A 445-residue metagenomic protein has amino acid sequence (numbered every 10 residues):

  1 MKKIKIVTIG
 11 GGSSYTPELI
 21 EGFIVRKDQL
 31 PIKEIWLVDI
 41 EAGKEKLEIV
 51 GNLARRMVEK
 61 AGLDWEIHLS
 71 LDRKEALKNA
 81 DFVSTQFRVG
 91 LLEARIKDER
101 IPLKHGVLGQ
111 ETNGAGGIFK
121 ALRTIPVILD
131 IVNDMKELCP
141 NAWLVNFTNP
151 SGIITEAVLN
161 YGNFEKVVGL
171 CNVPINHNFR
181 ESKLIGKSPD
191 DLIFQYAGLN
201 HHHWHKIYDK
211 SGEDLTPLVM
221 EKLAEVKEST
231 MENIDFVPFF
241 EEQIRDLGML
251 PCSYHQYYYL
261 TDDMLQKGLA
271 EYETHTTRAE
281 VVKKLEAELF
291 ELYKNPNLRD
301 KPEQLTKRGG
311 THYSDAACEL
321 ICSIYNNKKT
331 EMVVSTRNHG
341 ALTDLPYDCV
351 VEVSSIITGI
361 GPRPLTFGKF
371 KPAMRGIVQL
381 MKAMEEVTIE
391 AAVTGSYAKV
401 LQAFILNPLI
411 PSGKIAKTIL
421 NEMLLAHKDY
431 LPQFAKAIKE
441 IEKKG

Functional and structural regions predicted by a protein language model:
K5-V38: N-terminal Rossmann-like dinucleotide-binding module
G12, R88-L92, P150: Short glycine-rich anion-binding loops that position phosphate/pyrophosphate groups of nucleotides and phosphorylated
V25-G62: Glycine-rich phosphate-binding loop and adjoining beta1-alpha1-beta2 segment of Rossmann-like nucleotide-binding folds
E66-N79: Short acidic low-complexity segments
K78, S84-T85, N146: Redox-cofactor binding/interface segments in oxidoreductases and associated redox assembly factors
E93-Y161: Rossmann-fold NAD(P)-binding glycine/threonine-rich loop
W143-S211: Rossmann-fold dinucleotide-binding core
G186-G445: Long, compositionally biased stretches enriched for glycine and/or charged residues
